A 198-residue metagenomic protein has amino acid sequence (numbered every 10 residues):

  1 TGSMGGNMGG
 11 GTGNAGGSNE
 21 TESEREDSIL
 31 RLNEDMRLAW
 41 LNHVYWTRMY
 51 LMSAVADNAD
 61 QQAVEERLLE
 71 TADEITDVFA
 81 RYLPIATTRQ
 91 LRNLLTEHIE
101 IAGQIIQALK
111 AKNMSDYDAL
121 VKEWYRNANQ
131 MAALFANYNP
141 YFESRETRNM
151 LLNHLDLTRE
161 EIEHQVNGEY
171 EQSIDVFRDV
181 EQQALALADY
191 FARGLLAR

Functional and structural regions predicted by a protein language model:
G5-G9, G16, E20-A54, N58-Q61 (+5 more regions): C-terminal amphipathic alpha-helix
L69-G103: Mid-chain, structured segments of secreted extracytoplasmic proteins
